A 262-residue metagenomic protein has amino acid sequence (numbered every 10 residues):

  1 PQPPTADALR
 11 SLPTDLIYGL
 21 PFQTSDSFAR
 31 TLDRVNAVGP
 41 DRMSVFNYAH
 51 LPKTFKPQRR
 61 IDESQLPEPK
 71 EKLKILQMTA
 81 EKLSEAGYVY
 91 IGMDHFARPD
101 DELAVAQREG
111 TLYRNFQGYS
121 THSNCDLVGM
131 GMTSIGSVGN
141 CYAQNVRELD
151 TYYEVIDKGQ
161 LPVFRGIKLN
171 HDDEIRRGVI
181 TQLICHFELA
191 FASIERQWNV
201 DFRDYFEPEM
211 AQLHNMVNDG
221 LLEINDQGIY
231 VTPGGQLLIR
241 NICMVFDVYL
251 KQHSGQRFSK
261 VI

Functional and structural regions predicted by a protein language model:
P1-R203, V261-I262: C-terminal scaffold of the Radical SAM
S27-F28, Y205-P208, I242: Residues at alpha-helix caps and immediate loop-helix transition turns in enzyme cores, especially N- and C-cap
P162, E188-L189, L222, Q252-G255: Intrinsically disordered or highly flexible coil/loop and linker segments, enriched in small and charged/polar residues
F202-V217: Short amphipathic alpha-helical interaction segments
V217-Q227: A short, conserved structural fragment
G228-T232: Minor-groove-contacting beta-hairpin "wing" of winged helix-turn-helix DNA-binding domains
Q236-I262: Short, amphipathic alpha-helical interaction segments positioned at domain boundaries
